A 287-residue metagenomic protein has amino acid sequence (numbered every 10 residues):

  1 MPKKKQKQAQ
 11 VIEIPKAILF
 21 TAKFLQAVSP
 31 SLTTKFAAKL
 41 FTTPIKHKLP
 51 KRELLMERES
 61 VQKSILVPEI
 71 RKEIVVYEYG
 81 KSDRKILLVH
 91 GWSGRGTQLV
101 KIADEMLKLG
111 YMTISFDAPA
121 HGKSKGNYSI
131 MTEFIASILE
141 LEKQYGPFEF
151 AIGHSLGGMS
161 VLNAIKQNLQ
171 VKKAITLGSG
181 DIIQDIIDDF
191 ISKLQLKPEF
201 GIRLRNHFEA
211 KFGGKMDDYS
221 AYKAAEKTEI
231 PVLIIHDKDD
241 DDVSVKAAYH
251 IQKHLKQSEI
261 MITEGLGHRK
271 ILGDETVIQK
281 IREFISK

Functional and structural regions predicted by a protein language model:
Q8-L66: An N-terminal hydrophobic leader/cap segment in hydrolases
G96, A103-K125: Conserved alpha/beta-hydrolase
Y128-E149: Alpha/beta-hydrolase active-site loop
I152-V161: Gly/Ala-rich beta-loop-alpha elbow adjacent to hydrolase catalytic centers
K166-G214: Hydrolase active-site cap/lid region
A221, I230, S244-I251: Short alpha-helix in the alpha/beta-hydrolase fold that links the catalytic acid
T228-E229, I234-H236, D240: Short beta-strand/loop motif that positions the catalytic acidic residue of the alpha/beta-hydrolase fold
L266-T276: Catalytic histidine-centered segment of alpha/beta-hydrolase-like enzymes
